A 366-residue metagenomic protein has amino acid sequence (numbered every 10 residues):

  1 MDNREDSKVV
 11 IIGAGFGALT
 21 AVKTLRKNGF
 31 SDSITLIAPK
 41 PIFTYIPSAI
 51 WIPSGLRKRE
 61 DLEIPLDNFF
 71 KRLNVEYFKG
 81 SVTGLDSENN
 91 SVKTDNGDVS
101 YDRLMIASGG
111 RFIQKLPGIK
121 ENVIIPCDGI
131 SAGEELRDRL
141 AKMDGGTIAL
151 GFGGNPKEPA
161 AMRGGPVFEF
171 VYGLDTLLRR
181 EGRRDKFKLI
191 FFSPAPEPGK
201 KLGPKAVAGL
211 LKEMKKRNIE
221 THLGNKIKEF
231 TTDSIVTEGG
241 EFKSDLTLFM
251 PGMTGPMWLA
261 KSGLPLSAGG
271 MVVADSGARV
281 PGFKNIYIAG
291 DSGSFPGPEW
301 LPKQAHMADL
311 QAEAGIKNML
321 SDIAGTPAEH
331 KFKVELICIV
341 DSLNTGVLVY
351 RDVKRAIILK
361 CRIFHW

Functional and structural regions predicted by a protein language model:
M1-S7, N74-G182, L248: FAD-binding core/adjacent interface of flavoenzyme oxidoreductases
D2-V75, E158-K200: Beta1-alpha1 glycine-rich phosphate/pyrophosphate-binding loop at the start of Rossmann-like nucleotide-binding domains
G29, A314-W366: C-terminal, flexible cofactor-proximal segment of oxidoreductases
S31-T35, R72-E88, V92, V99 (+2 more regions): A Rossmann-like FAD-binding core segment of flavoenzymes
I34-L36, L104, I148, L189 (+1 more regions): Hydrophobic/aromatic residues located in beta-strands of well-ordered beta-sheets within soluble catalytic
F43-I46, I113-L116, M257-W258, F295-P296: Short acidic/His/Gly/Ser-rich catalytic and metal-binding motifs that mark active-site loops of diverse hydrolases
K120-G145, S234, E241-L246, M250-L310: FAD-site-proximal beta/loop scaffold in flavoenzymes
G145-I148, G154-K216, E220-H222, K303-N318 (+1 more regions): Rossmann-like dinucleotide-binding core of oxidoreductases
